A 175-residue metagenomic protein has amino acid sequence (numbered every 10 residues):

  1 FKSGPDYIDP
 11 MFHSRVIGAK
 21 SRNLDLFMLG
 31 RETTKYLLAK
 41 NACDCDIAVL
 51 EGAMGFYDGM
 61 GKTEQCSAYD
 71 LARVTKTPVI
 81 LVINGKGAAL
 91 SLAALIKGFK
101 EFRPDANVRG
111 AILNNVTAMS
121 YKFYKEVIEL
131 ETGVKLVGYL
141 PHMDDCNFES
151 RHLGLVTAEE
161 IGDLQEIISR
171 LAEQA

Functional and structural regions predicted by a protein language model:
F1-T75, I83-G110, A118-K122: ATP-dependent carboxylate-amine ligase catalytic core
V79-V82, V137-Y139: Short hydrophobic alpha-helical runs that function as membrane-insertion/retention elements
L90-A175: Internal gly/pro-rich beta-alpha loop/helix module that stabilizes soluble enzyme cofactors or their anionic handles
